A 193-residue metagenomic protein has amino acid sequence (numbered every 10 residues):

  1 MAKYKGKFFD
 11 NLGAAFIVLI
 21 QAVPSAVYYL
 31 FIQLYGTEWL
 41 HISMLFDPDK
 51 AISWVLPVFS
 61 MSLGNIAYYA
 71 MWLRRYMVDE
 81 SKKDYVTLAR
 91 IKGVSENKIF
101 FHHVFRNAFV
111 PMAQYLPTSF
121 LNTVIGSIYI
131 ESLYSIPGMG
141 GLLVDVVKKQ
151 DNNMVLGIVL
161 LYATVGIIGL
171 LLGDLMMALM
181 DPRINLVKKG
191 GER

Functional and structural regions predicted by a protein language model:
M1-I17, L30, S127: Transmembrane-helix boundary motif in ABC transporter permease subunits
L12-A67: Generic hydrophobic transmembrane alpha-helix motif, especially the helices
K50-R90: Membrane-cytosol interface at the C-terminal ends of specific transmembrane alpha-helices in multi-pass membrane
P57-Y68, G140-M176: Hydrophobic alpha-helical transmembrane segments of polytopic membrane proteins
E80, Y85, A89, L175-R193: Short cytosolic juxtamembrane segments of multi-pass membrane proteins
N97-G126: Transmembrane alpha-helices
Y115-V144: Non-cytoplasmic
